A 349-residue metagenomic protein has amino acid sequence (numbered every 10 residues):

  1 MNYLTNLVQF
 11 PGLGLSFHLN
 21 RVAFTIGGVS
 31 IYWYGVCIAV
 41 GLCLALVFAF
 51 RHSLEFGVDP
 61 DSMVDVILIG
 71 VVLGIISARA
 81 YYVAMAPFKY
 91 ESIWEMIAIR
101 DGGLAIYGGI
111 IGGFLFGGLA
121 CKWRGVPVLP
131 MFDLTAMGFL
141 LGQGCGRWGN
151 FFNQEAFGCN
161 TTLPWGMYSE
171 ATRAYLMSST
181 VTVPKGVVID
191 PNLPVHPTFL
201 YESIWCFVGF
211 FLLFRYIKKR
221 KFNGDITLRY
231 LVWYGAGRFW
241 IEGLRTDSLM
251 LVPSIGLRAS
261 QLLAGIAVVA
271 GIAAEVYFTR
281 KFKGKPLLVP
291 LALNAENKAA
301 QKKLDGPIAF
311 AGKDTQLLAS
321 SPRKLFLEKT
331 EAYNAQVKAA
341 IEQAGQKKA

Functional and structural regions predicted by a protein language model:
M1-A349: A feature for loop-to-transmembrane-helix boundaries and adjacent hydrophobic helices in multi-pass integral membrane
